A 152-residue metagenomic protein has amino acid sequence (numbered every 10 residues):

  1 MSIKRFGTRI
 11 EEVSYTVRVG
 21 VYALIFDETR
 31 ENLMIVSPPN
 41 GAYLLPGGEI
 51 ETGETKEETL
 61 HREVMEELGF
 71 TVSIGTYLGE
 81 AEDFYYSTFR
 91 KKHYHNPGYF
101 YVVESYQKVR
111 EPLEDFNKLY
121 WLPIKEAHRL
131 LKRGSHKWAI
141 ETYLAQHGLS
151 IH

Functional and structural regions predicted by a protein language model:
M1-Y22: Acidic, metal-coordinating catalytic segment for phosphate/diphosphate chemistry, firing primarily on the Nudix
E28-T29: Residue-level detector of Asp-centered blade-edge/turn motifs that repeat once per structural unit in beta-propeller
N32-L33: Entry beta-strands of beta-propeller and related beta-repeat scaffolds
L44-G48: A short gly/proline-enriched turn/hairpin at secondary-structure junctions
I50-S73, A81-S135: Unchanged
R129-H152: Charged phosphate-binding loop/patch that engages nucleotide di/tri-phosphates or the phosphate backbone of nucleic
